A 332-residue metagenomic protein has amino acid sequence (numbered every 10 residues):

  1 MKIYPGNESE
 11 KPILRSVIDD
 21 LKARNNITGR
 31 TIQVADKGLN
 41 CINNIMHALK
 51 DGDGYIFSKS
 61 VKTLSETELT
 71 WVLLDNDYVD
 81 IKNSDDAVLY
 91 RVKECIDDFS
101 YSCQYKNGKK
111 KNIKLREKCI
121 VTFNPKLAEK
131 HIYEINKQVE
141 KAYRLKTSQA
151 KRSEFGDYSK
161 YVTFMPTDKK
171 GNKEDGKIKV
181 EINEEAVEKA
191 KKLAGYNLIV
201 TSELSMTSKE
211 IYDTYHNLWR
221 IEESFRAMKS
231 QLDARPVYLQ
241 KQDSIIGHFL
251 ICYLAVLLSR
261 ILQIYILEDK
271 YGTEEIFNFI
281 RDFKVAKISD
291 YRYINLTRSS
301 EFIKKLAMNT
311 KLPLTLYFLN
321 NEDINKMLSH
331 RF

Functional and structural regions predicted by a protein language model:
M1-F332: Anion-binding and metal-coordination hotspots
